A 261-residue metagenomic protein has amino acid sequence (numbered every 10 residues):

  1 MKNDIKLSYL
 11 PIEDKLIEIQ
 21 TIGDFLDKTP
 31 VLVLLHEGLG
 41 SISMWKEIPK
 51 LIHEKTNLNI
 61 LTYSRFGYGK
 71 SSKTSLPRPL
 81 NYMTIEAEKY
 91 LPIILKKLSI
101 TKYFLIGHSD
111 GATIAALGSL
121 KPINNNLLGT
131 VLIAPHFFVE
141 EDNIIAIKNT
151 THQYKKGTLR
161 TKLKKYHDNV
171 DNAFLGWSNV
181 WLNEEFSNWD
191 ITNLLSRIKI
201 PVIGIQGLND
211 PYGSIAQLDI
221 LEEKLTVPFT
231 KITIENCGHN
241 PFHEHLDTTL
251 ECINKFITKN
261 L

Functional and structural regions predicted by a protein language model:
I12-G23: A short loop-to-beta-strand scaffold at the N-terminal edge of the catalytic core in hydrolase folds
I22-K73: Conserved HGGG/HGGXW glycine-rich cap/lid loop of the alpha/beta-hydrolase fold
R65-K102: Active-site loop/oxyanion-hole signature of alpha/beta-hydrolase fold enzymes
T101-L132, H136-F138: Conserved hydrolase catalytic core segment
S178-L194: Active-site nucleophile elbow and catalytic-triad environment of alpha/beta-hydrolase enzymes
I198, G204-Q206: Short beta-strand/loop motif that positions the catalytic acidic residue of the alpha/beta-hydrolase fold
N209-G213: Acidic catalytic loop of the alpha/beta-hydrolase fold
C237-L246: Catalytic histidine-centered segment of alpha/beta-hydrolase-like enzymes
